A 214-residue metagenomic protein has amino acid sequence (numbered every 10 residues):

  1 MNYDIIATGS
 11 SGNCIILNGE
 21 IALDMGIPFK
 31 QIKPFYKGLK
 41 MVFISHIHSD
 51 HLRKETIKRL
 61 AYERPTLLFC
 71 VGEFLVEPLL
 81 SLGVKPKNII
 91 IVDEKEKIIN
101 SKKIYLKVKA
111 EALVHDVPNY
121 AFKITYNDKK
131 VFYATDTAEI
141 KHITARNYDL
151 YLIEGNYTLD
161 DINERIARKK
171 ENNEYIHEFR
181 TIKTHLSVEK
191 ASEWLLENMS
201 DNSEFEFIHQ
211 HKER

Functional and structural regions predicted by a protein language model:
M1-F35, Y120-D136, L150: Conserved beta-strand hairpin/beta-sheet module of binuclear metal-dependent hydrolase folds, prominently
T8, M25-I27, I47, F74 (+4 more regions): Active-site metal-binding loops of divalent metal-dependent hydrolases
I15, K97-E154: Catalytic core of the metallo-beta-lactamase
G19, L39, R64, P86 (+2 more regions): Short, well-ordered alpha-helix to beta-strand connector turns
P28-F74: Active-site metal-binding motif and surrounding structural segment of the metallo-beta-lactamase
F74-S81, K97-I98, E213-R214: Short, charged/polar "capping" segments at the starts of alpha-helices and the immediately preceding loops
L79-I90: Helix-loop-beta element that forms the nucleotide-linked donor phosphate-binding surface in glycosyltransferases
T144-R214: Cap/insert and terminal regions of metallo-dependent hydrolase folds
